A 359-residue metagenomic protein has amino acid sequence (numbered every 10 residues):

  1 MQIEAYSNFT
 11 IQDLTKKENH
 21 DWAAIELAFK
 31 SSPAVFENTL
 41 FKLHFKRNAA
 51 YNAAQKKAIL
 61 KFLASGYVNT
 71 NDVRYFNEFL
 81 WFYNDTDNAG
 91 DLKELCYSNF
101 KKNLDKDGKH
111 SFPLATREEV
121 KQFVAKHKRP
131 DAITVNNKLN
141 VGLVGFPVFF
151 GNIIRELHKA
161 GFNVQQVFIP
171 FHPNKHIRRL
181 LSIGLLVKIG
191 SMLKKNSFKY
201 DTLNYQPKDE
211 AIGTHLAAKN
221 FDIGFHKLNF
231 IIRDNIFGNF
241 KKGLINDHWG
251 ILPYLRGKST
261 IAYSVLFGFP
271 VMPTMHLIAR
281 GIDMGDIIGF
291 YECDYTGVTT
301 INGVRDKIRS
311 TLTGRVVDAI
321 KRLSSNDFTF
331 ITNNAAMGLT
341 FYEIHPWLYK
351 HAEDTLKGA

Functional and structural regions predicted by a protein language model:
I3-T10, D21, P33, K46-N52 (+3 more regions): One-carbon transfer enzymes
I25-E26: Eukaryotic RNA-binding helical-repeat scaffolds
T39-K42, F79: Structural register within alpha-helical repeat arrays
